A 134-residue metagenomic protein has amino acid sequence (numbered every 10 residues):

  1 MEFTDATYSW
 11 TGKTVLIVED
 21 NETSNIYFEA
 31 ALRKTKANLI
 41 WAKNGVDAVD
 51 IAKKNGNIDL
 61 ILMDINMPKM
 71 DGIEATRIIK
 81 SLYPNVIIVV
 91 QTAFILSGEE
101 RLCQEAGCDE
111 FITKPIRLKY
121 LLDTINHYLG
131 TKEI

Functional and structural regions predicted by a protein language model:
E19: Conserved acidic carboxylate
I26-K34: Charged docking surfaces used in two-component/phosphorelay signaling
K36-K43, I51, I112: Short hydrophobic/Thr-rich beta-strand motif most characteristic of the beta2 strand and flanking loop of CheY-like
G56-L62: Active-site beta3 strand of CheY-like receiver
M67: Receiver (REC) domain active-site loop signature in two-component systems and cognate sites in sensor histidine kinases
I116-I125: C-terminal output helix
